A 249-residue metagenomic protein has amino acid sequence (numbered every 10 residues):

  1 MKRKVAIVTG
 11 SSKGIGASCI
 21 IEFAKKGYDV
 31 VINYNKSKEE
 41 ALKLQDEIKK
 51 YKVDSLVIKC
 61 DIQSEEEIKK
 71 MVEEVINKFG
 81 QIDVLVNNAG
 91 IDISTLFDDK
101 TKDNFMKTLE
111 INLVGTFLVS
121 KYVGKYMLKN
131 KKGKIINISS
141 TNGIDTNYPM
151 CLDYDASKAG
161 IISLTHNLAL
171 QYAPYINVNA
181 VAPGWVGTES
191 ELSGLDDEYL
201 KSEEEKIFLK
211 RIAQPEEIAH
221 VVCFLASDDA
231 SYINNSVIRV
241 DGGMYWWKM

Functional and structural regions predicted by a protein language model:
S12-K13: Conserved glycine-rich cofactor-binding loop
L96-F97, T101-L109, E191, E203: Substrate-binding pocket helix/loop in short-chain dehydrogenase/reductase
S120, S157, T165: Active-site helix of classical SDR
K125, H166-P174, S231: Alpha-helical segment proximal to the catalytic Tyr-Lys
S140: Residue(s) in the substrate-gating loop at a strand-loop-helix junction that position the organic substrate next
D145, C223, N234-M249: Short C-terminal tail/terminal secondary-structure segment of NAD(P)H-dependent dehydrogenase/reductase domains
I207-I218: A conserved structural motif in NAD(P)-dependent oxidoreductases
